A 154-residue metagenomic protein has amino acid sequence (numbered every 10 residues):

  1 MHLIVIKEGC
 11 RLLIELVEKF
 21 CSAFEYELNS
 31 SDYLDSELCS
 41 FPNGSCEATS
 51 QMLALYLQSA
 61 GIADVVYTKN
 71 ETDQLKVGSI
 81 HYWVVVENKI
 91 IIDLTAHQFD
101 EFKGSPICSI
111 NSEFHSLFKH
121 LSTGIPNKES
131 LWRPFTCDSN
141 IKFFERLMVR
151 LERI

Functional and structural regions predicted by a protein language model:
H2-I154: A structural boundary/capping signal
